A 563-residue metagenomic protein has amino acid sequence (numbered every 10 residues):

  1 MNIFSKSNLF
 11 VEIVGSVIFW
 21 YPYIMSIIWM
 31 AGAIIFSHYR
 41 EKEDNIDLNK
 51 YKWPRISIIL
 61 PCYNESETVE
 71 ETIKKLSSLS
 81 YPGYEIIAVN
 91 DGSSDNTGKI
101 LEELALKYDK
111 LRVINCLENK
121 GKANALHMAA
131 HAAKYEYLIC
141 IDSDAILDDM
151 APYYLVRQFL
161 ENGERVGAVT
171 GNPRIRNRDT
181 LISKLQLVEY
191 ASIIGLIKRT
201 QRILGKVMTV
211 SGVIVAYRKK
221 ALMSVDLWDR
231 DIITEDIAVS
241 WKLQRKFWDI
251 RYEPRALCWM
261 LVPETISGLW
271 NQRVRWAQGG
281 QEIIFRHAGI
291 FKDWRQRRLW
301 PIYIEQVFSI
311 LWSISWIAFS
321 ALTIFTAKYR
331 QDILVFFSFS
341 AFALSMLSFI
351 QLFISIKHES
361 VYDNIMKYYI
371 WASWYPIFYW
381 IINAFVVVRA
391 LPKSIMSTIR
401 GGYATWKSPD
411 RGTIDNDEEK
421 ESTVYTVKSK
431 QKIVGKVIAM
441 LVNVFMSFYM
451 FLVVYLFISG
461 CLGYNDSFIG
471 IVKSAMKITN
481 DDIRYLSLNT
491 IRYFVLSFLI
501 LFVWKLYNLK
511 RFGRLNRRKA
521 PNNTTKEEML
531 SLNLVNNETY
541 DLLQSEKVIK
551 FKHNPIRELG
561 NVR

Functional and structural regions predicted by a protein language model:
M1-K74: N-proximal low-complexity "stem/linker" segments adjacent to membrane-targeting elements
A31-R55, G289-I302, T326-Y425: Juxtamembrane C-terminal module of membrane proteins
I35, D109-N115, A123-A125, A129-H131 (+4 more regions): Long helical/loop segments within the catalytic core of UDP-sugar-dependent glycosyltransferases, especially the large
P54-S57, E85, A238: Cell-envelope/extracellular polymer assembly enzymes that use nucleotide-activated donors
E70-E71, D95-L104, M150: Acidic helix N-cap motif at the loop->helix transition within catalytic regions of sugar-transfer enzymes
K74-G83: Short, acidic, metal-binding catalytic loop of nucleotide-sugar glycosyltransferases
P82, N90-K99, E118: A conserved acidic beta->alpha catalytic loop
